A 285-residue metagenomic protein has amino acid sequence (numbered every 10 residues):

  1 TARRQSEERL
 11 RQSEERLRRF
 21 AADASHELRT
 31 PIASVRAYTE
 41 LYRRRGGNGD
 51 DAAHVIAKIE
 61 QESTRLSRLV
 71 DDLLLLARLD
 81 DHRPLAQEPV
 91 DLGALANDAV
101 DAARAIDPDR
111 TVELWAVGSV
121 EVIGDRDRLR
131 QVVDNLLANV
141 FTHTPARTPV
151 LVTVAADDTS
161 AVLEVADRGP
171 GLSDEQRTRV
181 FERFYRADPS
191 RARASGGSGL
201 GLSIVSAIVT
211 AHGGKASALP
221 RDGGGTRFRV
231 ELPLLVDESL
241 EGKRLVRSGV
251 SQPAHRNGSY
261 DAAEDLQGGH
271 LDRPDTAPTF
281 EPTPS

Functional and structural regions predicted by a protein language model:
R4, R43-D50: Short acidic helix/loop segment immediately C-terminal to the autophosphorylated histidine in two-component histidine
Q61-L66: Short alpha-helical segment of the dimerization/phosphotransfer core of two-component systems
D81-A86, E121-G124: Conserved micro-motifs of the catalytic ATP-binding
E88-P89, T111-E121: Conserved catalytic submotifs in the C-terminal HATPase_c
R147-T159: Short beta-strand/loop element within the Bergerat-fold HATPase_c
L172-F184: Short conserved segment of the HATPase_c
G213-P220: Glycine-rich ATP-binding loops of the HATPase_c
